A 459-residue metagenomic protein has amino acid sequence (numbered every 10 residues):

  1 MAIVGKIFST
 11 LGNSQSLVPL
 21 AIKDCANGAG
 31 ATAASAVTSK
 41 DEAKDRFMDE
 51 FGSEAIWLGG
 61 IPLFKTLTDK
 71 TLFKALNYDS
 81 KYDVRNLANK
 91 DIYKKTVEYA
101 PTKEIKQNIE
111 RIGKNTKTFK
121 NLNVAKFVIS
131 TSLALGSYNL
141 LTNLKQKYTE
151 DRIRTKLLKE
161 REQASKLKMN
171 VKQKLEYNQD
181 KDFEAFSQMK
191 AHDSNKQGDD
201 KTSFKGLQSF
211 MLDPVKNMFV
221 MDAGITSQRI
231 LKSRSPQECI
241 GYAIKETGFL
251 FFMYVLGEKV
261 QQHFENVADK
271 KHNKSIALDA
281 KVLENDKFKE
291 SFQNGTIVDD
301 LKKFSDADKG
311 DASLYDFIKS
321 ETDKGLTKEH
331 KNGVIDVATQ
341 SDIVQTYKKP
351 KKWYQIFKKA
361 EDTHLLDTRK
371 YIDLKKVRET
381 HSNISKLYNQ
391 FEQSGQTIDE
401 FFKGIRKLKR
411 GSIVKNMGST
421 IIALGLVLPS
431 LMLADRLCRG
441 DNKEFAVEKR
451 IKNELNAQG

Functional and structural regions predicted by a protein language model:
M1-G459: Glycine-rich, hydrophobic membrane-spanning regions of integral membrane proteins that mediate transport
